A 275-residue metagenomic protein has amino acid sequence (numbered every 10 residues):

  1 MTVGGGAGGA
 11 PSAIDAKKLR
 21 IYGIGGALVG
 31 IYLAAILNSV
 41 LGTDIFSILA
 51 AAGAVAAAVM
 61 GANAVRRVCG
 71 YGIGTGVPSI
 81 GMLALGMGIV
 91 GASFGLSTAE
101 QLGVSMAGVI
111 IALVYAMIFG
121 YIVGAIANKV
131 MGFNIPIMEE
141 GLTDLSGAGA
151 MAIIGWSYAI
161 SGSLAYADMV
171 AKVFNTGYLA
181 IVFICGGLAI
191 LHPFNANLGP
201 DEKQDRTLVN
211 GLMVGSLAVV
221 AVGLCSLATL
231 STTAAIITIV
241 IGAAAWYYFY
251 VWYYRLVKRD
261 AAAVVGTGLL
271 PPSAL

Functional and structural regions predicted by a protein language model:
M1-G25, A34-L41, I45-F46, G242 (+1 more regions): N-terminal, positively charged regions that mediate nucleic acid binding
G4-G26, G70-G81, N128-W156, L198-L217 (+1 more regions): Cytoplasm-facing juxtamembrane segments at the starts of transmembrane helices in multi-pass membrane proteins
I14-K18, L33-A52, V65-T75, A92-V114 (+4 more regions): Membrane-helix interface and helix-disruption motif detector
R20-L33, G53, G81-G86: Alpha-helical transmembrane segments
A54-N63, I110-G132, L179-N197, V240-R255: Hydrophobic core segments of alpha-helical transmembrane domains in multi-pass integral membrane proteins
G81-A92, A112-V123, E139-G162, S216-V219: Alpha-helical transmembrane segments of multi-pass integral membrane proteins
G86, A148-A152, A167-H192: Long non-transmembrane domains of secretory-pathway and surface proteins
G187-K203, T207-L275: C-terminal transmembrane-bundle signature of multipass membrane proteins, characterized by strong activation on
